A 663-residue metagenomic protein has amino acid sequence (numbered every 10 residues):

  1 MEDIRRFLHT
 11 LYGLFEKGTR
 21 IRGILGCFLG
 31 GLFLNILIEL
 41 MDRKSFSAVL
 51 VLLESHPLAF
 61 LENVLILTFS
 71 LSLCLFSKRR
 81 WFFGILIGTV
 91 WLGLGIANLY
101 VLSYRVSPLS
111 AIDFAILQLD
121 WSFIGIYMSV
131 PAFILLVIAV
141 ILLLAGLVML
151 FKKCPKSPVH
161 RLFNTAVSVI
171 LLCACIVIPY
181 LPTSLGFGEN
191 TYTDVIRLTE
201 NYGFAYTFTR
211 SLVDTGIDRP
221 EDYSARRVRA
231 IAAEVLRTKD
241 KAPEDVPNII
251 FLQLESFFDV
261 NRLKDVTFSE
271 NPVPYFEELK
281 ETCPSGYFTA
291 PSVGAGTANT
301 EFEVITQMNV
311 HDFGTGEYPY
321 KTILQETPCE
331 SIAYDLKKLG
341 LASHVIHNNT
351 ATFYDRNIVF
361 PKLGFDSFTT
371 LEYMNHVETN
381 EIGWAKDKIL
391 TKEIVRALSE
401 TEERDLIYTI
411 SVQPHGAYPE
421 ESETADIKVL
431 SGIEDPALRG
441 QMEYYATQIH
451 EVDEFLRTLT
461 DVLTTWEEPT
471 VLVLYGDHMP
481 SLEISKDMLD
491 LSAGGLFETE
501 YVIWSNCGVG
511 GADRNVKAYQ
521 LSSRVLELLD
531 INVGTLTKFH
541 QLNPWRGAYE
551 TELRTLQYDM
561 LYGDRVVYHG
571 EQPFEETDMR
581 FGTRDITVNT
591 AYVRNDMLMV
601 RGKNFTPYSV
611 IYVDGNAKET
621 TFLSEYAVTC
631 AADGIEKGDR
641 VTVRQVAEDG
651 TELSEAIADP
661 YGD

Functional and structural regions predicted by a protein language model:
E2-L198, K637-R640: Transmembrane and membrane-interface helices of multi-pass, inner-membrane envelope-modifying transferases
D3-E16, R20, I24, A132-A145 (+9 more regions): N-terminal leader/auxiliary helical segments
A111, I196-F204, G294-A295, A385: Membrane-interface micro-motifs in multi-pass membrane enzymes
F114-L117, N201-Y206, A225, V273 (+2 more regions): Alpha-helix initiation and N-capping motif
D120, I249-L254: Residue-level preference for non-acidic, small/hydrophobic
I178-F251: Membrane-interface segments at or immediately adjacent to transmembrane helices that form the boundary between
L236-E244, L254, D259-D663: Solvent-exposed soluble domains appended to multi-pass membrane proteins
